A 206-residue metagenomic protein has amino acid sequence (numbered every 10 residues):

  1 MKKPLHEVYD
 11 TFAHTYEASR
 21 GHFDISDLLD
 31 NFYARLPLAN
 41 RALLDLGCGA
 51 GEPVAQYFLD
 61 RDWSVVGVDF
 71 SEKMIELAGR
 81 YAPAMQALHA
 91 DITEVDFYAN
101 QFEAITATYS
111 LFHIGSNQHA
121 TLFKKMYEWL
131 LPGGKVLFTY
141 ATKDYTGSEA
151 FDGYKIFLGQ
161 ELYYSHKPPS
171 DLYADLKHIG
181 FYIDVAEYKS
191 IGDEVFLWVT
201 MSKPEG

Functional and structural regions predicted by a protein language model:
M1-L38, D144: Conserved class I S-adenosyl-L-methionine
L44-L46, A50-E94: Class I SAM-dependent methyltransferase SAM/SAH-binding core
T106-A107: A conserved beta-strand element that flanks and buttresses the S-adenosyl-L-methionine
H113-I114: A short His-aromatic
A120-P132: A short glycine-rich, Lys/Arg-flanked "PGG" loop and its adjoining helix->strand segment in the class I
L137-Y163: Conserved class I S-adenosyl-L-methionine
Y164-I179: Short alpha-helix
G180, Y188-G206: Core SAM-dependent methyltransferase catalytic element
